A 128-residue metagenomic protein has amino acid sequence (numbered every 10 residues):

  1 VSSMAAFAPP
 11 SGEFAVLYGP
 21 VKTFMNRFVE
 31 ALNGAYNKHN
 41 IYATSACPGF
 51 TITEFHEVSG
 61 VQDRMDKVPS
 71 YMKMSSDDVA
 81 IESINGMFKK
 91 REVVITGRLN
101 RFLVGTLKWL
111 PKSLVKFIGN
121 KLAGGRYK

Functional and structural regions predicted by a protein language model:
S3: Residue(s) in the substrate-gating loop at a strand-loop-helix junction that position the organic substrate next
A8, A31-I41: Active-site-adjacent segment of SDR/Rossmann-fold oxidoreductases
P10-L17, A31: Active-site loop-to-helix junction immediately N-terminal to the catalytic Tyr of the SDR YXXXK motif in Rossmann-fold
V21: Active-site helix of classical SDR
F24: Short, structured motif recognition centered on aromatic/hydrophobic residues
S45, D66-F102: C-terminal helical subdomain
P48-V58, Q62, D66: Short, flexible catalytic-loop segment of classical short-chain dehydrogenase/reductase
K90-G125: A transmembrane-helix-recognition feature enriched in membrane-embedded lipid enzymes and envelope glyco-/phospholipid
